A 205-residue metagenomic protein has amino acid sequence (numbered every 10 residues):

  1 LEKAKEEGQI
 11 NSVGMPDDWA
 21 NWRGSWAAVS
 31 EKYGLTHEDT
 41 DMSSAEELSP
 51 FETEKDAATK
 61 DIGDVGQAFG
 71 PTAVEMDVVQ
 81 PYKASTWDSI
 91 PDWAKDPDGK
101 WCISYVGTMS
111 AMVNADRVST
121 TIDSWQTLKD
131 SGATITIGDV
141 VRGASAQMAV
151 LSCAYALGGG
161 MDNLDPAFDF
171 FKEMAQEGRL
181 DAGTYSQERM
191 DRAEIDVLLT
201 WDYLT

Functional and structural regions predicted by a protein language model:
L1-N11, S30-K32, K129-S131: Immediate post-signal peptide segment of exported/extracytoplasmic ligand-binding proteins
N11-A27, E38-E52, D56-I195: Extracytoplasmic ligand-binding site segments that recognize negatively charged/polar headgroups
Y33-H37: A generic structural motif
D191-T205: C-terminal lobe and pocket-closing loops of periplasmic/extracytoplasmic Venus-flytrap solute-binding proteins
